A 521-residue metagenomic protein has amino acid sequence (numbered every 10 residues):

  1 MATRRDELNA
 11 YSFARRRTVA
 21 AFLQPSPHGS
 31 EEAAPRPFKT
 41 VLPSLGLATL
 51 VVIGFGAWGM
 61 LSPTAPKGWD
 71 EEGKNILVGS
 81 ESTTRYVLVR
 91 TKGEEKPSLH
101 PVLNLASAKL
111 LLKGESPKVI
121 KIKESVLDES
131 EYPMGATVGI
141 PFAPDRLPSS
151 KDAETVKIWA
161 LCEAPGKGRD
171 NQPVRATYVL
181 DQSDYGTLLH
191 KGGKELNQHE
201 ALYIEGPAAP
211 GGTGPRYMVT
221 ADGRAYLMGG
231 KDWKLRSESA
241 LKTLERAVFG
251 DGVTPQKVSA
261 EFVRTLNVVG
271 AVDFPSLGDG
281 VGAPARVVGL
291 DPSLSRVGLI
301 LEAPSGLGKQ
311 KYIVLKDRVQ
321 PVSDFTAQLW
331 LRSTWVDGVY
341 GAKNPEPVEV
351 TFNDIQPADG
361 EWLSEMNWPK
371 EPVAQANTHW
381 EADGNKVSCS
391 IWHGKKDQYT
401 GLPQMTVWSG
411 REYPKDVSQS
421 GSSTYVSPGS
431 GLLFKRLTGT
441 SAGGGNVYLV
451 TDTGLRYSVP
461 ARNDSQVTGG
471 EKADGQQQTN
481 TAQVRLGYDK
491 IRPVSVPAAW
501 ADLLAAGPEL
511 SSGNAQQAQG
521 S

Functional and structural regions predicted by a protein language model:
M1-S521: Short, surface-exposed polybasic-aromatic patches that bind anionic ligands, especially phosphate groups
